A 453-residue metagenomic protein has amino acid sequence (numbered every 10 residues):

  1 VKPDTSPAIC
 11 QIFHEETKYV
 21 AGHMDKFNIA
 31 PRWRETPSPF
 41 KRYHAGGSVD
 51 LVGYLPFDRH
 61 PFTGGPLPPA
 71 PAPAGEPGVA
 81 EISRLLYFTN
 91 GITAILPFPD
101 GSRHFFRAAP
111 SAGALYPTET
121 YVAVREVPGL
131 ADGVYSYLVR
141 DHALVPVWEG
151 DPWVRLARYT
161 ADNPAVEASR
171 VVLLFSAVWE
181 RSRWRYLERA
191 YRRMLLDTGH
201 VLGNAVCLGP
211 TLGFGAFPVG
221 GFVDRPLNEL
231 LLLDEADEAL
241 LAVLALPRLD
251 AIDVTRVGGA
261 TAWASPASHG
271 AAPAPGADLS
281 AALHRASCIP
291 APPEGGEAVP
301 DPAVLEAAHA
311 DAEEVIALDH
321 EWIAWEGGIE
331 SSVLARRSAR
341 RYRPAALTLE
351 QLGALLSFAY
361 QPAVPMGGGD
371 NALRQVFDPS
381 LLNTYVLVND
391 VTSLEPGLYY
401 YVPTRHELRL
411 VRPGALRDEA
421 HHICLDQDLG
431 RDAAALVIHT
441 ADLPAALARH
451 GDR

Functional and structural regions predicted by a protein language model:
V1-R453: N-terminal accessory segments that position/regulate proteins before the catalytic core
